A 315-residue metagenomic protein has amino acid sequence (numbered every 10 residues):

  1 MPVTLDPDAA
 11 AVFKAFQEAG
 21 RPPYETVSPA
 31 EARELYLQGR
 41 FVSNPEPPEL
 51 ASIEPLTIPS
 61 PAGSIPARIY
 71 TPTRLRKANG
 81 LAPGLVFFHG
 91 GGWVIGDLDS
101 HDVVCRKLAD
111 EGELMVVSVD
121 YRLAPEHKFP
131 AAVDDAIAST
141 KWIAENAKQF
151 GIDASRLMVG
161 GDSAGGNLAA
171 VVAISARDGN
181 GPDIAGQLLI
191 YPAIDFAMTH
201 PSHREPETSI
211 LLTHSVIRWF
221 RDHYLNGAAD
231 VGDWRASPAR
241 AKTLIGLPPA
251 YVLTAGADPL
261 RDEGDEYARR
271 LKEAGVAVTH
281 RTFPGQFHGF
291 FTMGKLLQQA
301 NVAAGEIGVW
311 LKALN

Functional and structural regions predicted by a protein language model:
V3-V27, S43-N315: Alpha/beta-hydrolase superfamily serine-hydrolase fold, recognizing
T26-E34: Catalytic-loop region of hydrolases
E34-E46: Short, solvent-exposed helix-to-loop capping segments enriched in aromatics
